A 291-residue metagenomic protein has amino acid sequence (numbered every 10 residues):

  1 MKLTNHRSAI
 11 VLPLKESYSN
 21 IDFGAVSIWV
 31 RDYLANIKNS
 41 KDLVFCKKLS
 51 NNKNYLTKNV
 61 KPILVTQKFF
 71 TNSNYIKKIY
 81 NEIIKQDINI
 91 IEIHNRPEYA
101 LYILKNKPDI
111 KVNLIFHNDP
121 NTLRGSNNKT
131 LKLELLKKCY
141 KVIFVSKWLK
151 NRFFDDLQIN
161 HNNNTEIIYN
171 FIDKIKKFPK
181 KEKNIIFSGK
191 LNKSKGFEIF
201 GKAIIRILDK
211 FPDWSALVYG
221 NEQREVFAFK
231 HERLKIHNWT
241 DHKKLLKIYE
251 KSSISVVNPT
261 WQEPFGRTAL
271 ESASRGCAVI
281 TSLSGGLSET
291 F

Functional and structural regions predicted by a protein language model:
A9-V11, I143, K176-K195, G201-I205: Conserved donor-binding/catalytic core segment of Leloir-type glycosyltransferases
L14-N20, W29-T71: N-terminal strand-loop element at the rim of the active site of nucleotide-sugar-dependent glycosyltransferases
I93-Y99, F116: Short His-centered aromatic/hydrophobic patch
P120, W148-L149, I167-K176, Q223: Short beta-strand->alpha-helix junction loop in the catalytic core of nucleotide-activated group-transfer enzymes
G125-S126, K132-L133, K137-N163: A short, active-site helix/loop in glycosyltransferases that binds the activated sugar's phosphate group
R224-K244: Nucleotide-activated donor-binding/catalytic signature segment of Leloir-type glycosyltransferases, i.e., the conserved
F227, S284-F291: Short acidic/histidine- and often glycine-rich active-site loop of Leloir-type glycosyltransferases that engages
E250-P264, C277: Acidic donor-binding loop of glycosyltransferase active sites
